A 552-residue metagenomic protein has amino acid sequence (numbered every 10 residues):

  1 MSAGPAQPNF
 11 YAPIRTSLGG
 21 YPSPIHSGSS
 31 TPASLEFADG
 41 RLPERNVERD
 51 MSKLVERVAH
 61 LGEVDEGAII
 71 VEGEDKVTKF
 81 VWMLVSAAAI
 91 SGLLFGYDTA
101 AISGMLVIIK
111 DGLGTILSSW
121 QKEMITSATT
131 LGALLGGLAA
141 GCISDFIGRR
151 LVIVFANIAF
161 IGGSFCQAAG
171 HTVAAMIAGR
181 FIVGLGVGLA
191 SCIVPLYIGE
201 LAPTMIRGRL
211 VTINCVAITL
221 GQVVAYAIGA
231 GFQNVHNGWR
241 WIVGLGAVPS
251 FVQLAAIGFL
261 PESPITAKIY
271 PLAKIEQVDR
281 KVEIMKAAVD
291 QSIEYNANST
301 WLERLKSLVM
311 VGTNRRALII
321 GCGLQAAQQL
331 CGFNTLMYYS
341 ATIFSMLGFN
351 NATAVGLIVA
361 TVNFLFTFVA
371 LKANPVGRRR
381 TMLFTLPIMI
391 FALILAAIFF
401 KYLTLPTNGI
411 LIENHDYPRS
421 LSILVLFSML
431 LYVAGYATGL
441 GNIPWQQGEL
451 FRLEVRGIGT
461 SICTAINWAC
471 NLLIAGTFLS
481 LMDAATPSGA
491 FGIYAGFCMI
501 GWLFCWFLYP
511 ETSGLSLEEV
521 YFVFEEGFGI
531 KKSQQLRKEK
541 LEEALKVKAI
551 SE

Functional and structural regions predicted by a protein language model:
S2-A267, D290-E552: Alpha-helical transmembrane bundle of multi-pass membrane proteins
Y270-K281, A287, E294: Short intracellular "coupling" helices and adjacent cytoplasmic loop segments at the cytosolic face of multi-pass
